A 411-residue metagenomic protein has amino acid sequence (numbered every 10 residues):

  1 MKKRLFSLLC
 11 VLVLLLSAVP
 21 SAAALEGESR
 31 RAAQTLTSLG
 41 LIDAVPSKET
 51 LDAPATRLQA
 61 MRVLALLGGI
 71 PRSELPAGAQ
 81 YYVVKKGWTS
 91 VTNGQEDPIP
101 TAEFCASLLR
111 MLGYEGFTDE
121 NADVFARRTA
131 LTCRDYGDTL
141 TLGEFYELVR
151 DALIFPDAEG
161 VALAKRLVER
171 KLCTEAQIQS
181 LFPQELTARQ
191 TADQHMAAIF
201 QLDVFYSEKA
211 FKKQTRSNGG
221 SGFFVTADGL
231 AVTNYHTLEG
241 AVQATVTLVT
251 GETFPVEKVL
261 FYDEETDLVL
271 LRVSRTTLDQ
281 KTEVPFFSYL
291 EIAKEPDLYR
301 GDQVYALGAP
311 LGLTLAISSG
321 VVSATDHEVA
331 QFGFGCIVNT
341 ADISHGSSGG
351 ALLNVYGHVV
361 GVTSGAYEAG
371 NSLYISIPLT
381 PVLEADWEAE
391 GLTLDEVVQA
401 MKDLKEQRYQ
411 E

Functional and structural regions predicted by a protein language model:
R4-A23: Sec-dependent N-terminal signal peptides of Gram-positive bacterial secreted proteins and lipoproteins
P20-E185: N-terminal propeptides
F145, F223, D342-T363: Catalytic nucleophile loop of clan PA
A176-A192, A241, V256-E257, S274-S288 (+2 more regions): C-terminal cap/linker of serine protease catalytic domains
E185-R189, F205-N234, E252-V256, E291 (+3 more regions): A conserved glycine-rich beta-strand in the N-terminal activation segment of trypsin-fold
A198, T226-T276: Catalytic-histidine neighborhood of serine endopeptidases, predominantly the chymotrypsin-like S1/PA family
E208-T215, F261-T266, T277-V284, A324-V338: Gly/Ser-enriched beta-turn/beta-hairpin loop segments
K281-T282, S288-F334, S344-S347, S364-Y374: Flexible, gly/ser-rich surface segments that form the specificity/activation loops bordering the active-site cleft
